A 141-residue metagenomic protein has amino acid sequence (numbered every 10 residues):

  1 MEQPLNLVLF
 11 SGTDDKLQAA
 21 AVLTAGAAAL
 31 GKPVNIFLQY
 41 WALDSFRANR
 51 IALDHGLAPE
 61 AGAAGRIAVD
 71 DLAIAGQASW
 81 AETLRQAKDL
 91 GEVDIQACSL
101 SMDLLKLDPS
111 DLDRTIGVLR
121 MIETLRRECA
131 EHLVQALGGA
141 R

Functional and structural regions predicted by a protein language model:
N6-L17: Short, glycine-rich nucleotide/cofactor-binding loops
Q18-G31, I36: Histidine-anchored nucleotide/phosphate-binding helix
V34-Y40, Q96-C98: Short internal beta-strands
Y40-D44, S101-M102: Short beta-alpha junction loops
A42-H55: N-terminal beta-loop-helix "entrance" segment that forms/cooperates in small-molecule cofactor or anionic ligand
A52-G56, D113-I116: Short, hinge-like loop/turn segments at secondary-structure boundaries
D54-D89: A glycine-rich helix N-cap at a beta->alpha junction
Q77-L133, A140-R141: A charged, amphipathic interaction segment
